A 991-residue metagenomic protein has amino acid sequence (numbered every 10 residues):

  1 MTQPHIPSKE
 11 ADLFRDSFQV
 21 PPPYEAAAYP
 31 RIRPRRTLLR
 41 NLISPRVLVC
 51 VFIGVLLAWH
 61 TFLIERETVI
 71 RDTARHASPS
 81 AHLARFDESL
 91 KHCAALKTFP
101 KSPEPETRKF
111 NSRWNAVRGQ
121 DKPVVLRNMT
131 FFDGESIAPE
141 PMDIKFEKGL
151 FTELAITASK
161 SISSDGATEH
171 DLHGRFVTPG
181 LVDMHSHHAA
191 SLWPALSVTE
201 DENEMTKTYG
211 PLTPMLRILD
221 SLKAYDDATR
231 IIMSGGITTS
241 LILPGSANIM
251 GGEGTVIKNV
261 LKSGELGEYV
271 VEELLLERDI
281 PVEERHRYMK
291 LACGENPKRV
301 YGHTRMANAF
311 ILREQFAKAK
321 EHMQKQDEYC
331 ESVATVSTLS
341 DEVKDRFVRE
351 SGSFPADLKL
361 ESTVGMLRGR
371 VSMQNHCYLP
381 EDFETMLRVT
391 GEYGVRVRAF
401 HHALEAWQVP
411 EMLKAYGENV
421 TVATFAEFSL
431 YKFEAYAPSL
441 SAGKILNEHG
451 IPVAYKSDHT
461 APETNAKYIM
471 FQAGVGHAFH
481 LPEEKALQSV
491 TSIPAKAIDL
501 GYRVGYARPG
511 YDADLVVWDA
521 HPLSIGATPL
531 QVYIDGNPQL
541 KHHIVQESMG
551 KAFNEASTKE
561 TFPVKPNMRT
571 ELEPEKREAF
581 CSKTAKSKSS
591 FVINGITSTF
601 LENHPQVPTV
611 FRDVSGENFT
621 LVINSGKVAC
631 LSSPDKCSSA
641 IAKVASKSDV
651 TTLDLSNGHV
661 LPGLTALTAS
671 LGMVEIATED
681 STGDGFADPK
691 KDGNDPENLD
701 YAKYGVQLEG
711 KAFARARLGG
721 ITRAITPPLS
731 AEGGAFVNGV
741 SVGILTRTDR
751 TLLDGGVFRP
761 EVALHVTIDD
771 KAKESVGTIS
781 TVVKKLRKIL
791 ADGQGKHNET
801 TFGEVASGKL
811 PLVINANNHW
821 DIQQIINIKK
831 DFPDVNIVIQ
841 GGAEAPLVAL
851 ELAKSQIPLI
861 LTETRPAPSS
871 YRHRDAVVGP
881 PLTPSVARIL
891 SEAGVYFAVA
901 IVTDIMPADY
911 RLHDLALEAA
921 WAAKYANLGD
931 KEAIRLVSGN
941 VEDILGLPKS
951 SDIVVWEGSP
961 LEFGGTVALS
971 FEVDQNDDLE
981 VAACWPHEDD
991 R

Functional and structural regions predicted by a protein language model:
M1-I43: Short, low-complexity, Lys/Arg-enriched N-terminal segments of secretory-pathway carbohydrate enzymes
S17, Y29-I32, S44, K122-V124 (+5 more regions): Replace "His-x-His-based motif
R35-L38, S44, V55-A74, H92 (+17 more regions): His/Asp/Glu-enriched, well-ordered alpha-helical/loop segment that forms or immediately abuts the divalent-metal
P45-F52, W59, L63-E65, Y225 (+4 more regions): Polyanionic/metal-chelating signatures
L63-R71, F99-P123, F131-G180, A195 (+2 more regions): Histidine-rich, glycine-flanked metal-binding segment
M129, I144, G149, G174 (+19 more regions): Divalent metal-coordination and catalytic microenvironments
D201, R217-I218, C330-S441, A454-K456 (+11 more regions): Active-site core of metal-dependent hydrolases
R508-F553, V592, H604-E617, K949-R991: C-terminal cap of metal-dependent C-N hydrolases
